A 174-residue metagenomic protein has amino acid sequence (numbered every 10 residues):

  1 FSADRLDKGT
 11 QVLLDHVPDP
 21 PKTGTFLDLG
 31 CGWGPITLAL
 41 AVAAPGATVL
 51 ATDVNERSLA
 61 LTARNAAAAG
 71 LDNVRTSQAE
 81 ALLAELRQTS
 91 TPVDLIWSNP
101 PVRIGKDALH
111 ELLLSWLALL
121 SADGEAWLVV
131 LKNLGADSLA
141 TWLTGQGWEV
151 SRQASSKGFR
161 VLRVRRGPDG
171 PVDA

Functional and structural regions predicted by a protein language model:
F1-K8, P168-A174: Flexible, glycine-/basic-rich loop-and-beta segments that form/coincide with the SAM-dependent methyltransferase
K8-S98: Conserved SAM/SAH cofactor-binding pocket of Class I
A63-R64, A108-H110, L139-T141: Short amphipathic alpha-helical segments
L95-D107: Glycine-rich phosphate-binding "P-loop"
V102-G105, L131-A136: Short "lid" loop at the C-terminus of a central beta-strand within the Rossmann-like core of SAM-dependent
H110-A122: A short glycine-rich, Lys/Arg-flanked "PGG" loop and its adjoining helix->strand segment in the class I
D123-V130: Conserved beta-strand signature within the Rossmann-like core of class I S-adenosyl-L-methionine
G135-A174: Class I S-adenosyl-L-methionine
